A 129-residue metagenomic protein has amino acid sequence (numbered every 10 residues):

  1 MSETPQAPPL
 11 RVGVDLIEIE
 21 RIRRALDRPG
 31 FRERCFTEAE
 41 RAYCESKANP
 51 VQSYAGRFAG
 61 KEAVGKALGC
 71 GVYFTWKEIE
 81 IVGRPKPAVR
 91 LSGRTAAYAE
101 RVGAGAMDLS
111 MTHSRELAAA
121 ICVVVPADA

Functional and structural regions predicted by a protein language model:
S2-A129: Core catalytic alpha/beta fold that binds nucleotide/phospho-ligands
